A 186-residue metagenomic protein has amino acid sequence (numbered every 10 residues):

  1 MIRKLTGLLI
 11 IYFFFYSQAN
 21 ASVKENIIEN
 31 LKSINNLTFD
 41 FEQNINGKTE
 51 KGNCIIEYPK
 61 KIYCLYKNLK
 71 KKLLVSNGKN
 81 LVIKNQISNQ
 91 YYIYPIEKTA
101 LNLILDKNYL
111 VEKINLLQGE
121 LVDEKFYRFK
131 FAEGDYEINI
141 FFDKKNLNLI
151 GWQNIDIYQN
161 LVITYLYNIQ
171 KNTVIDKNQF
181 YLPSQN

Functional and structural regions predicted by a protein language model:
M1-K4: Positively charged n-region of N-terminal signal peptides that target proteins for export
L8-F15: Bacterial N-terminal signal peptides
S17-A21: Boundary at the C-terminal end of the N-terminal hydrophobic targeting segment
S22-E29, P183: Sec-dependent signal peptide cleavage junction
E29-T49: A short, Trp-centered hydrophobic/proline-enriched beta-strand micro-motif
C54-L103, V162: An acidic-aromatic
I87-F126: Flexible, surface-exposed loop/linker segments and immediately adjacent secondary-structure boundaries
E112-N186: Gly/Pro-enriched, hydrophobic low-complexity segments that function as extracytoplasmic propeptides/linkers
